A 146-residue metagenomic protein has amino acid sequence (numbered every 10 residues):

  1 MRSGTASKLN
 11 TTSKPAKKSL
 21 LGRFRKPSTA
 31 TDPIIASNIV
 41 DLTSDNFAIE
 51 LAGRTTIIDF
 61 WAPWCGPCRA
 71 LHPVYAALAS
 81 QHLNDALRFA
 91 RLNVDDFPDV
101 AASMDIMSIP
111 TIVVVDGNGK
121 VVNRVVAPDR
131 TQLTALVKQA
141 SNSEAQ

Functional and structural regions predicted by a protein language model:
M1-A36, A145-Q146: N-terminal targeting signals for export/organelle localization
N38-S44: Short acidic-hydrophobic, aromatic-tinged amphipathic segments that line or gate anion-handling sites
T43, N93-D95: Conserved acidic residues
A52-P63: Short active-site neighborhood of thiol/selenol oxidoreductases, capturing the structured segment around
T56, P98, M104-V113: Structural micro-motif
P67-L83: Typically the conserved alpha-helix immediately C-terminal to a functionally engaged Cys/Sec in thioredoxin-like
L87-F89: Hydrophobic/aromatic anchor residues within beta-strands of the central parallel beta-sheet of Rossmann-like
S108, V113-Q146: Non-catalytic, surface beta->alpha helical segment in thiol-disulfide oxidoreductase systems
